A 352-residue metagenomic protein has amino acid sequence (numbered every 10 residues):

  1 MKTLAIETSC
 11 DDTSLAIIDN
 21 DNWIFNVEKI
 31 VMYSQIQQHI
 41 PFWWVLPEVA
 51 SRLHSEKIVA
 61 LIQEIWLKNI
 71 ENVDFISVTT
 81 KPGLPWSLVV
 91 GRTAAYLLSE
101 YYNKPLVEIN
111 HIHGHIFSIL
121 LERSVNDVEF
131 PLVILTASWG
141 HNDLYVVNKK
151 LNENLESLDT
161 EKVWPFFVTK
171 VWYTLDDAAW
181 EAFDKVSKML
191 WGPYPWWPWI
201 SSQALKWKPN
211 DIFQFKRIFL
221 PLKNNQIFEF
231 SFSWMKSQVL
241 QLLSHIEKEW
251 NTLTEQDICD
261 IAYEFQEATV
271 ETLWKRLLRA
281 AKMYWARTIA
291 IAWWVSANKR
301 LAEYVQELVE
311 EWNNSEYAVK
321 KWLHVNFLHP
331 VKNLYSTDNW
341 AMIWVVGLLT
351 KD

Functional and structural regions predicted by a protein language model:
M1, I109-L132, V346: Conserved phosphate-binding catalytic cores of ATP/NTP-utilizing and phosphoryl-transfer enzymes
K2-P82, K104, H111, H115: N-terminal beta-alpha supersecondary unit
T13-D19, I134-T136, N142-V146, E161: Short beta-strand scaffold segments in enzyme catalytic cores
I30, Q203-I289, N298-K320, F327 (+1 more regions): A contiguous, well-structured pocket-lining segment that forms one wall/lid of small-molecule binding clefts in soluble
I70-T80, Y284-S296, L328-P330: Short glycine-rich phosphate-binding loop at a beta-alpha junction
V78-K104, L121-E122, K149-L151, K299-E310: Short Gly/Thr/Asp-enriched flexible loops that form oxyanion-binding sites at enzyme active sites
H115-F117, P330-D352: Glycine-rich phosphate-binding/hydrolytic loop that grips phosphoryl groups
N148-P209, K236-E247: Glycine-rich phosphate-binding loop plus the immediately following alpha-helix
